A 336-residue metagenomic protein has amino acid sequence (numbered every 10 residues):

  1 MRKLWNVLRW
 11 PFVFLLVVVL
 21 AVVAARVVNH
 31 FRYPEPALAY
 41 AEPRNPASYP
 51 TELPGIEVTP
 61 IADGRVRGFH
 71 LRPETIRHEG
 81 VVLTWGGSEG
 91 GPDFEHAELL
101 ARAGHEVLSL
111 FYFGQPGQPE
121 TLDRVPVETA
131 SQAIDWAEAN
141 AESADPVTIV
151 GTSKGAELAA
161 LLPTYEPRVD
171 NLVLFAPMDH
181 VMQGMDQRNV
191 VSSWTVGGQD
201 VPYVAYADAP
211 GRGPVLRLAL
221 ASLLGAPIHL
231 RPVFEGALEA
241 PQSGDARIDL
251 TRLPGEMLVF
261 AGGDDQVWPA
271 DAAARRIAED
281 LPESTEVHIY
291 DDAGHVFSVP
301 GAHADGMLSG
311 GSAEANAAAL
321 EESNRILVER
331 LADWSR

Functional and structural regions predicted by a protein language model:
N29-R77: N-terminal cap/lid segment of alpha/beta-hydrolase-fold proteins
H78-G87: Short beta-strand element of the alpha/beta-hydrolase
G90-G91, D135-N140, D145-D208, F234 (+1 more regions): Primarily recognizes the serine-hydrolase "nucleophile elbow" in alpha/beta-hydrolase and SGNH/GDSL folds
A97, G114-T148: Catalytic nucleophile-loop/oxyanion-hole region of alpha/beta-hydrolase and closely related hydrolase-like folds
A97, P269-D280, A302: Short alpha-helix in the alpha/beta-hydrolase fold that links the catalytic acid
R102-G117: Conserved alpha/beta-hydrolase
L253, V259-A261, D265: Short beta-strand/loop motif that positions the catalytic acidic residue of the alpha/beta-hydrolase fold
H303-R336: Catalytic active-site module of serine/aspartate enzymes centered on a nucleophile-bearing elbow/loop
